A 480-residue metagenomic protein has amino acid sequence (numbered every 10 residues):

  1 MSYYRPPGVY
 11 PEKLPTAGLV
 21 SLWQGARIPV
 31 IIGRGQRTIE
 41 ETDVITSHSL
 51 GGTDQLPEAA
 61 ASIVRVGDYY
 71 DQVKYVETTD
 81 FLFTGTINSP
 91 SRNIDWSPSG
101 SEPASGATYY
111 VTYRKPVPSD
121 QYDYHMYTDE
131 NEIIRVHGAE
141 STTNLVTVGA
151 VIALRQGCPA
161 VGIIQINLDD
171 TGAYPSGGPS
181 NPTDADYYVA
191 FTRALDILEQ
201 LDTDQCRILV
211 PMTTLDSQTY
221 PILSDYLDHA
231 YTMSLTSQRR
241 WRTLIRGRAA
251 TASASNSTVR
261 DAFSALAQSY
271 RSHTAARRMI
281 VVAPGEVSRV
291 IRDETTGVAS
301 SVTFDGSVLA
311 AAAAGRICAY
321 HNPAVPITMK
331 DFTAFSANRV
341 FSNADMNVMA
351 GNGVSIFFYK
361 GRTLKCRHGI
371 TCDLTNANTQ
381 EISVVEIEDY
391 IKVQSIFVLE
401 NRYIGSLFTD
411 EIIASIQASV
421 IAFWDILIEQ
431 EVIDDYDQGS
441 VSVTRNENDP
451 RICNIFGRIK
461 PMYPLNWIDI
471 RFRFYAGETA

Functional and structural regions predicted by a protein language model:
M1-A480: Surface-exposed assembly/interface segments
